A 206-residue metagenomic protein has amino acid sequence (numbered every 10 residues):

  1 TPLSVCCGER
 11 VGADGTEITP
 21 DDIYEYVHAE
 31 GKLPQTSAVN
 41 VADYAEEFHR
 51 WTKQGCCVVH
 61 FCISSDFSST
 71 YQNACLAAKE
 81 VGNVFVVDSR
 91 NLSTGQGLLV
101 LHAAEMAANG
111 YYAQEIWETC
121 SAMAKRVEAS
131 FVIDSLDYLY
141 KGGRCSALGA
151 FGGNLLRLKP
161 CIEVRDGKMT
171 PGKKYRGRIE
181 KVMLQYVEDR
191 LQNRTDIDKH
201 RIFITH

Functional and structural regions predicted by a protein language model:
T1-N40: N-terminal glycine-rich anion-binding loop in soluble enzyme alpha/beta folds
T1-R10, C56, D66-F85, N91-H206: Mixed-charge interfacial surface used for oligomerization/domain docking and macromolecular partner engagement
D14, I18, V39-A42, Q72 (+2 more regions): Residues at secondary-structure transition points
P20-Y24, K53, C75-K79: A short glycine/small-residue-enriched secondary-structure motif
E30-K32, A38-S65, N73, W117 (+1 more regions): Glycine-rich phosphate- or other oxyanion-binding loops that anchor nucleotides, phosphorylated ligands
